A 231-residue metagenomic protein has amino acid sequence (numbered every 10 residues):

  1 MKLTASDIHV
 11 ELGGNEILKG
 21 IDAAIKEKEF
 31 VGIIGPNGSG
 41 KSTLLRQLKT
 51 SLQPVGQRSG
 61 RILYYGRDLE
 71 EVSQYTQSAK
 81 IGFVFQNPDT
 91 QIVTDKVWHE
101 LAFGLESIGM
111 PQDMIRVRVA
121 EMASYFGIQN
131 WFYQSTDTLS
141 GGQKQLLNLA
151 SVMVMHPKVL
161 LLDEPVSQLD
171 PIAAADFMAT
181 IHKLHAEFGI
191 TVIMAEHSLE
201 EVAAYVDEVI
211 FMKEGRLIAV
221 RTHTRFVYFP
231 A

Functional and structural regions predicted by a protein language model:
Q57-D68: Conserved ABC transporter NBD signature motif
D68-G82: ABC ATPase NBD coupling module
D113-W131: Conserved ABC ATPase "signature" region
S135-L139: Conserved ABC ATPase signature
H156: Conserved catalytic motifs of ABC-family nucleotide-binding domains
L160-D163: Catalytic Walker B motif of ABC-type/P-loop ATPase nucleotide-binding domains
E196-H197: H-loop/switch region of ABC-family ATPase nucleotide-binding domains
